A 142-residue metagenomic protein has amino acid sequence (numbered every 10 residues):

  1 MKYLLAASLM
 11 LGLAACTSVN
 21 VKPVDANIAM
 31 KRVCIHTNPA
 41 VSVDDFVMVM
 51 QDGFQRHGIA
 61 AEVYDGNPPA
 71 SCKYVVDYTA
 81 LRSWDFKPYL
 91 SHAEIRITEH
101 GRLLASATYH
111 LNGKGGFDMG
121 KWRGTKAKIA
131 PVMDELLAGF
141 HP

Functional and structural regions predicted by a protein language model:
M1-C16: Sec-dependent bacterial lipoprotein signal peptides
G12-R32: Bacterial Sec signal peptide processing site at the extreme N-terminus
T17, V33-I35, S71-K73: Sequence contexts marking disulfide-bonded cysteines in secreted/extracellular proteins
D25-M48: Post-signal peptide N-terminal segment of mature Sec-exported envelope proteins
A40-M48, M119-A130: Soluble non-cytosolic domains of exported or imported proteins
D52-R123, A127: Surface-exposed short loop/turn segments
V132-P142: Short, low-complexity, Pro/Ser/Thr/Gly-rich segments in the mature regions of secreted, periplasmic
